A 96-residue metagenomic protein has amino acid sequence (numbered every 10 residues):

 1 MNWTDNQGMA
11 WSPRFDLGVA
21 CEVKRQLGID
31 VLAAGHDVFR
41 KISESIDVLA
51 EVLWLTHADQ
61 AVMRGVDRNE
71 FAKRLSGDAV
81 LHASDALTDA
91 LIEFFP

Functional and structural regions predicted by a protein language model:
M1-M9, C21, R25, I29-E44 (+1 more regions): Charged interaction scaffolds used for protein-protein
W11-P13: Short, isolated positions in well-ordered beta-strands
D16: Residue-level signal for threonine
A50, W54-T56: A short, structured beta-strand/loop element
